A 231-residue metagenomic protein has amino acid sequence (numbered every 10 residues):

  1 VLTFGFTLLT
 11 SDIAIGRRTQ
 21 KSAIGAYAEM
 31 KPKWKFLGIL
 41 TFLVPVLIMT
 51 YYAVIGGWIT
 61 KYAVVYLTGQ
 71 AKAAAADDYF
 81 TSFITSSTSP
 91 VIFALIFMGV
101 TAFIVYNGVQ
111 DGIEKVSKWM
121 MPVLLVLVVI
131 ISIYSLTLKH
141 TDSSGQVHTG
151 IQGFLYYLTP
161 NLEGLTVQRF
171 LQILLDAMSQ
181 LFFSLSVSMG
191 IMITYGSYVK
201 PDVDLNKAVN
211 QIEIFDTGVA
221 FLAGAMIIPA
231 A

Functional and structural regions predicted by a protein language model:
V1-S11, L37, S89-P90: Extracellular loop-to-transmembrane helix junctions
L2-F6, L40-K61, V123-L136, F215-M226: Hydrophobic alpha-helical membrane-insertion segments
G5, G16-R18, I48-V54, L181-S188: Short helix-coil transition sites and intra-membrane helix breaks within transmembrane domains of multi-pass
S11, G56, V109, G190-I191: Hydrophobic/aromatic residues in alpha-helical transmembrane segments
S11-K21, D202: Membrane-interface helix-loop junction between the first two transmembrane segments
K21-L40, A53-G112, K139-L175: Inter-helical loop and helix-membrane interface segments of multi-pass membrane transporters/permeases
K118-A231: Membrane-embedded translocation segments of transport machinery
